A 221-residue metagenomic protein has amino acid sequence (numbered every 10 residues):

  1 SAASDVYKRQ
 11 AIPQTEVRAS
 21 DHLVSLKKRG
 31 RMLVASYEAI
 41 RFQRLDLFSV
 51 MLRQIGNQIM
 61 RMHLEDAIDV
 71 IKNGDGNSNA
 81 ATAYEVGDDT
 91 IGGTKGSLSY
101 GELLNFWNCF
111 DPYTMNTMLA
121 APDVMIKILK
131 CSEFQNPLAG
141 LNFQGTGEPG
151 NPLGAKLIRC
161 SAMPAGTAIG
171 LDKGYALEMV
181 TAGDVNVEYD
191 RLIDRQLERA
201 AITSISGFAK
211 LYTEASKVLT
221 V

Functional and structural regions predicted by a protein language model:
S1-R29: Assembly/oligomerization interface modules of large self-assembling protein complexes
S4-D5, Q43-R44, K127-L129, A209-L211: Short helix/loop capping segments that flank catalytic or ligand/cofactor-binding pockets
R18-A19, E102-F106, D184-V187: Glycine-rich, charged/polar anion/phosphate-binding loops that engage phosphate groups from diverse ligands
A19-D21, Q43-R44, M118: Hydrophobic alpha-helical bundles in membrane proteins
G30-C109, T220-V221: Alpha-helical scaffold segments that mediate packing/assembly in large oligomeric complexes
D75-P149: Extended, solvent-exposed, turn-rich assembly/linker loops in the middle of proteins
K130-V221: Sequence/fold signature of self-assembling virion shell proteins
